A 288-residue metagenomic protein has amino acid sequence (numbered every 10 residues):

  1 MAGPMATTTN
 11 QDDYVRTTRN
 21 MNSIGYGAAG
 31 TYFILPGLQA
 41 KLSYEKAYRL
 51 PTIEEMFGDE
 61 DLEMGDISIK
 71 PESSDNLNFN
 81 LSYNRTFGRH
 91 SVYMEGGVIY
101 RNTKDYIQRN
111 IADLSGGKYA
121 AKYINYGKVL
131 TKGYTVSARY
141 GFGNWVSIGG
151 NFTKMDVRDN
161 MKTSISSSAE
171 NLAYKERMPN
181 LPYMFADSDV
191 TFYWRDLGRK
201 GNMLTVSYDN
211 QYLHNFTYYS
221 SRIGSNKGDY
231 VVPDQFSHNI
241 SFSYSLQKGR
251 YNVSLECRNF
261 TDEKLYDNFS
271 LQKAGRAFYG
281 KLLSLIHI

Functional and structural regions predicted by a protein language model:
M1-L35, L50, D156, S164: Signature of Gram-negative outer-membrane beta-barrel scaffolds
M1-P4, Y44-L50, F57-D59, R85 (+8 more regions): Transmembrane beta-strands of outer-membrane beta-barrel pores
R16-N22, I67-S73, I124-L130, E170-P182 (+2 more regions): Replace "Gram-negative outer membrane beta-barrel proteins" with "bacterial and organellar outer membrane beta-barrel
N22, G30-F33, K46, P71 (+7 more regions): Residue-level signature of outer-membrane beta-barrel architecture
I24-A28, A40, G65, D75-F79 (+4 more regions): Hydrophobic, lipid-facing positions within transmembrane beta-strands of outer-membrane proteins
T31-F33, Q39-E45, P71-K132, T153: Membrane-embedded beta-barrel scaffold of Gram-negative outer-membrane proteins
Y48, K104, Q211-G224, G228-S237 (+1 more regions): C-terminal beta-signal and adjacent terminal beta-strands/loops of Gram-negative outer-membrane beta-barrel proteins
S91-M94, I99-N102, K122-Y219, T261: Gram-negative outer-membrane beta-barrel transporters
